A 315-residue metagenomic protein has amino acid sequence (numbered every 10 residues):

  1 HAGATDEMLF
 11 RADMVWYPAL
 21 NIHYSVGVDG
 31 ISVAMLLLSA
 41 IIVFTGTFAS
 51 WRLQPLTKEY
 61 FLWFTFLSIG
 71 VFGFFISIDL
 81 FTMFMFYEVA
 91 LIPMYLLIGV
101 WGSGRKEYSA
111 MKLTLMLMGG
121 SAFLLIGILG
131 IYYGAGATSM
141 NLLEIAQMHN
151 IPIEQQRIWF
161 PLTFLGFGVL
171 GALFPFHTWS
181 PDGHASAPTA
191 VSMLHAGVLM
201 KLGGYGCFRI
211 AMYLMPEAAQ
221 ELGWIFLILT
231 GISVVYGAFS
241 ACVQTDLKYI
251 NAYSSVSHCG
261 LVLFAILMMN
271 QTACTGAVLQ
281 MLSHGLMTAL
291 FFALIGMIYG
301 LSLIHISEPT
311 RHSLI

Functional and structural regions predicted by a protein language model:
H1-L62, A137-Q147: Transmembrane helix-loop-helix hairpins at membrane boundaries of multipass inner-membrane proteins
S32, L91, R311: Short, glycine/acidic-enriched loop or turn micro-motifs at the edges of active sites
T45-W51, I69-F81, M94-S307: Hydrophobic transmembrane alpha-helices and their helix-loop junctions in integral membrane proteins
K58, F81-M85: Short, aromatic-rich membrane-interface segments at the entry and exit of alpha-helical transmembrane domains
K58-L67, V256: Short hydrophobic alpha-helical membrane-embedded segments
E88: Short phosphate-coordinating micro-motif centered on Lys-Gly-acidic
E308-R311, I315: Positively charged, low-complexity/disordered segments
